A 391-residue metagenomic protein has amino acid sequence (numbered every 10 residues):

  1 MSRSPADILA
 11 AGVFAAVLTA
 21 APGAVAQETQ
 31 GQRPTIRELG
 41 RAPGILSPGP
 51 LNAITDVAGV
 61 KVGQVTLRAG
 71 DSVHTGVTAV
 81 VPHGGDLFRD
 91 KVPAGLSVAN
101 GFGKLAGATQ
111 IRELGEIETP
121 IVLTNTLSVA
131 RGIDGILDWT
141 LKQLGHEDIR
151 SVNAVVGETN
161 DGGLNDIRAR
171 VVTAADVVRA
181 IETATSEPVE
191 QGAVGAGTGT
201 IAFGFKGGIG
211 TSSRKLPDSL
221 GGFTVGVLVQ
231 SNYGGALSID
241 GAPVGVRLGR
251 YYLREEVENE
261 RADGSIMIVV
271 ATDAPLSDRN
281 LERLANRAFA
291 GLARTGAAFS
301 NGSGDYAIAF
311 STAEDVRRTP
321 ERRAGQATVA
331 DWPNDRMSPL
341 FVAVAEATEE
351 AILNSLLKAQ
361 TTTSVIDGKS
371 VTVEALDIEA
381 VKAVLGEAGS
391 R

Functional and structural regions predicted by a protein language model:
M1-G12: Bacterial N-terminal signal peptides that target proteins for export
A21-P22: N-terminal signal peptide c-region/cleavage motif recognized by signal peptidases
Q27-R391: Alpha/propeptide regions of enzymes that mature by internal proteolysis
